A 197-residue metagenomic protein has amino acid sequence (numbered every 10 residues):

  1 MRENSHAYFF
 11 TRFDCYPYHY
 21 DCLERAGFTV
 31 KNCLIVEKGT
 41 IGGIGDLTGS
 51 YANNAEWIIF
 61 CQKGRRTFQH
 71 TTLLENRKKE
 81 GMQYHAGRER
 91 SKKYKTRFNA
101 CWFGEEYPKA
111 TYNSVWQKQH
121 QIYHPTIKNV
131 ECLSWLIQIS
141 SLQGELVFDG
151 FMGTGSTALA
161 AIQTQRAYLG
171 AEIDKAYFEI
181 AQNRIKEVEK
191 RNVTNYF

Functional and structural regions predicted by a protein language model:
M1-A7, F13, Q143-G144: Short glycine-dipeptide loop
Y8-F9, G170: Conserved SAM-binding loop
F9-D14, Y123-I127: Acceptor-substrate binding/catalytic loop of class I
Y16-H19: Short, well-ordered alpha-helical microsegments
C22-F197: Class I S-adenosyl-L-methionine
